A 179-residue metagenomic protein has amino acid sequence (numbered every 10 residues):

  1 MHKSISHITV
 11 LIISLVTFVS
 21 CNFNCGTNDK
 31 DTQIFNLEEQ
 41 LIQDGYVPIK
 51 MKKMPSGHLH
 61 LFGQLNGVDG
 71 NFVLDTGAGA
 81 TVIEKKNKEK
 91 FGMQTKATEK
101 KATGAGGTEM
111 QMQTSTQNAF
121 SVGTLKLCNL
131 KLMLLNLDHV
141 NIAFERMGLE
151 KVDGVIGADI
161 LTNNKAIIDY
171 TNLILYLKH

Functional and structural regions predicted by a protein language model:
H2-H7, F18-H179: Pepsin/retropepsin-fold aspartyl endopeptidases
